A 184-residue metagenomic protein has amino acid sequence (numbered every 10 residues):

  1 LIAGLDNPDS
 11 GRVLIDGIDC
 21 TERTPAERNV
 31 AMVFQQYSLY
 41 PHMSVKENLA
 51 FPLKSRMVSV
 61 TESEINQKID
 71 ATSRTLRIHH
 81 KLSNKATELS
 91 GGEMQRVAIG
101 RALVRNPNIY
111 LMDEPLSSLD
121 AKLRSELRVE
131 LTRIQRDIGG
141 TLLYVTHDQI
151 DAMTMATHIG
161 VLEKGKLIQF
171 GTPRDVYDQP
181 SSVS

Functional and structural regions predicted by a protein language model:
A3: Helix-to-loop junction immediately C-terminal to a conserved catalytic motif
D6-N7, K54: A position-specific signal in ABC ATPase nucleotide-binding domains
P8-G11, Q95: Intrinsically disordered, low-complexity regions of eukaryotic proteins
G11-I18: Conserved ABC transporter NBD signature motif
G17, P25, N29-Q36: ABC ATPase nucleotide-binding domain signature region
N29, L39, S44-S184: ABC ATPase nucleotide-binding domains
